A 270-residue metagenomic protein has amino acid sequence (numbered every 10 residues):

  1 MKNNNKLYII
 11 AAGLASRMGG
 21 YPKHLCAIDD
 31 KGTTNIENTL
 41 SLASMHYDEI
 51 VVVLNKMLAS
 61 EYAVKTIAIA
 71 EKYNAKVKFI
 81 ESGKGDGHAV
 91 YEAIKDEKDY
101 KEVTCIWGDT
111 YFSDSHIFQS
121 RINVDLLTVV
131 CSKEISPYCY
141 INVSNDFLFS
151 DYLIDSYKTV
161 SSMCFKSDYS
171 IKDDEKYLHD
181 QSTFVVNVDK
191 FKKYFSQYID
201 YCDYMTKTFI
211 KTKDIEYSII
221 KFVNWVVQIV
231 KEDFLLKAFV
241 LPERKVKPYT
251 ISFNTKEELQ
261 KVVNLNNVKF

Functional and structural regions predicted by a protein language model:
K2-E61: N-terminal glycine-rich phosphate-binding loop and ensuing alpha1 helix
K6-Y8, E49-V52, K78, T104 (+2 more regions): A structural signal for isolated positions on well-ordered beta-strands in alpha/beta enzyme cores
G13, D109, T255: Active-site glycine-centered loops adjacent to acidic/histidine catalytic or metal-binding residues that shape
V53-N55, K78-S82, V130, K166 (+1 more regions): Conserved beta-strand termini and adjacent loop/short-helix elements that scaffold enzyme active sites in alpha/beta
K56-I67, I220: Short, surface-exposed alpha-helical segments at coil->helix boundaries
S60, I67, K72-S150: Conserved beta-loop-beta/alpha segment of the NTase-like Rossmann-fold superfamily that binds/positions NTPs
F112-T208, K213: Conserved core of the sugar-phosphate nucleotidyltransferase
E175-F270: Conserved alpha/beta core of the MobA/IspD/sugar-nucleotide pyrophosphorylase nucleotidyltransferase superfamily
